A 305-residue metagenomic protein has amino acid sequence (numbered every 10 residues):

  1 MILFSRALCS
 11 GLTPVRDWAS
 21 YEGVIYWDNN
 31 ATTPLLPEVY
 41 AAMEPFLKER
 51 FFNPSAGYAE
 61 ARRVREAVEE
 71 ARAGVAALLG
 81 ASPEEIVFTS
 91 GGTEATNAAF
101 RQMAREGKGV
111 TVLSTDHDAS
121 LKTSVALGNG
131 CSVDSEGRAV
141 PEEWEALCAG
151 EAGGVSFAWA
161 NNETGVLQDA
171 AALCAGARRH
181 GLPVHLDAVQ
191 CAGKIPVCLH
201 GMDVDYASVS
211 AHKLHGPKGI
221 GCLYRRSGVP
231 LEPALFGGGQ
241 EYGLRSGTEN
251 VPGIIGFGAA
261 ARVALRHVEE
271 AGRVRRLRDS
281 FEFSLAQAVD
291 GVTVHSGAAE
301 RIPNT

Functional and structural regions predicted by a protein language model:
I2-T305: Pyridoxal 5′-phosphate
